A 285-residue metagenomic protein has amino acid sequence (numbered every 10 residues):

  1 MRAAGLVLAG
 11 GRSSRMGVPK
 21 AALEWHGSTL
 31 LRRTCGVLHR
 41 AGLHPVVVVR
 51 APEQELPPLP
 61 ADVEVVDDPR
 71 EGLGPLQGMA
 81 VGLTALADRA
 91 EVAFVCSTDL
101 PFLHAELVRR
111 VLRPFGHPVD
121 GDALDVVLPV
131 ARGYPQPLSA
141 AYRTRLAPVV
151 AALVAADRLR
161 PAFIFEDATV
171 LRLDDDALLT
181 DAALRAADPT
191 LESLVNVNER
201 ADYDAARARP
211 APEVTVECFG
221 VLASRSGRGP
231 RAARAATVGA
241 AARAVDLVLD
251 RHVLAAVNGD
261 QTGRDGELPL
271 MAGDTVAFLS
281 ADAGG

Functional and structural regions predicted by a protein language model:
M1-L138, T144-R158, D167-L191, A272 (+2 more regions): Nucleotide and nucleotide-moiety/phosphate-recognizing core
T29, A201, D260: Acidic phosphotransfer microenvironment of two-component signaling modules
L31, N198, A241: The catalytic Nudix box helix
R143, E199: Short, conserved phosphate/pyrophosphate- and ester-handling motifs at nucleotide-, phospho-/glycolipid
R160-A162: An accessory alpha-helical subdomain
V195: Conserved anion/nucleotide-ligand pocket segment
D204-G284: Ubiquitin-like/PB1-type beta-grasp interaction modules and other compact soluble beta-rich domains
